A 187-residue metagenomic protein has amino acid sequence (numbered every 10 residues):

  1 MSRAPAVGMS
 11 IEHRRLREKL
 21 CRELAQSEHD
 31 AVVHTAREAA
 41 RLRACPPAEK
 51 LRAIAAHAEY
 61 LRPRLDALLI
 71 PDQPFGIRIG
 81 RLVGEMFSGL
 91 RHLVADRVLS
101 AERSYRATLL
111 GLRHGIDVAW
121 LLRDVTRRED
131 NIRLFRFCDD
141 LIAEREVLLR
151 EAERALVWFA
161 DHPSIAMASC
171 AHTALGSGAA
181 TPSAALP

Functional and structural regions predicted by a protein language model:
M1-H13, K19, A179-P187: Terminal targeting/low-complexity segments that flank the catalytic cores of oxidoreductases
S2-P5, A67-A107, M167-A179: Carboxylate-rich helix-loop segments that flank metal/cofactor sites and access channels in metalloenzymes
H13-L24, R43-R64, S104-G111, R133-R145: Alpha-helical scaffold segments that form or flank carboxylate-/histidine-based iron centers
R17-E38, E85-F137: Acidic/histidine-rich alpha-helical segments that form the ligand environment of transition-metal centers
V32, E59-L69, L90-V94, I116-R123 (+1 more regions): A structural signal for well-ordered alpha-helices, especially hydrophobic packing surfaces of coiled-coils
C45-G84, A152-A155: Conserved alpha-helical segments that form or flank metal/cofactor-binding pockets of metalloenzymes
T108-P187: Preference for long, well-ordered alpha-helical segments
